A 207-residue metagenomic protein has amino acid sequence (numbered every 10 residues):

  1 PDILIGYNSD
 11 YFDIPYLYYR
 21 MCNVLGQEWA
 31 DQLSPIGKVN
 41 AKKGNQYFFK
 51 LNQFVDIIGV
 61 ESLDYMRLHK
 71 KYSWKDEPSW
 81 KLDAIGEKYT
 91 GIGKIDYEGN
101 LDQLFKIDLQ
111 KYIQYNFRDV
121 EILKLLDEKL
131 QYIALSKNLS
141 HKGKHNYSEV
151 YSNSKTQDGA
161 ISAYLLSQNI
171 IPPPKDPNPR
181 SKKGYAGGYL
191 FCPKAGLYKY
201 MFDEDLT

Functional and structural regions predicted by a protein language model:
P1, G26-Q27, T90-K94, Y132 (+1 more regions): Short aromatic/hydrophobic-glycine micro-motifs
P1-Y16: Proline-aspartate-enriched helix->loop->beta-strand connector
D2-I3, G59, Y200: The start of beta-strands in P-loop NTPase/AAA+ ATPase cores
S9, Y65, E204-L206: Residues immediately flanking
I14, N23, E28-V120: Active-site-proximal helix-loop-helix substrate-binding element of RNase H-like nuclease domains
Q103-T207: Common nucleic-acid-contacting/processivity interface regions adjacent to the catalytic cores of nucleic-acid enzymes
